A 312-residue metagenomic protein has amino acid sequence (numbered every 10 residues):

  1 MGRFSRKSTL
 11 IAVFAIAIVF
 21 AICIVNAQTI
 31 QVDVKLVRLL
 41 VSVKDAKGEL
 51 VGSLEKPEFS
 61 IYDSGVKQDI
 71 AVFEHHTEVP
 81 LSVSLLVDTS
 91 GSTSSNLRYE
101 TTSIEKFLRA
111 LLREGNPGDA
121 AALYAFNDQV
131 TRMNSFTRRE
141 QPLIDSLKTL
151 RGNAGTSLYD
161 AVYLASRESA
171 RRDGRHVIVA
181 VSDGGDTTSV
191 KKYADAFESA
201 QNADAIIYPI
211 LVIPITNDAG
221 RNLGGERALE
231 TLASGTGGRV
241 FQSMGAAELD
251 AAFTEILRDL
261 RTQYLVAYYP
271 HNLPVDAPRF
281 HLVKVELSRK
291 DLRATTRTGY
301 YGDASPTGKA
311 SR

Functional and structural regions predicted by a protein language model:
M1-F14: Bacterial N-terminal signal peptides that target proteins for export
I11-C23: Bacterial N-terminal signal peptides
V25-R312: Scaffold/interface architecture of coatomer-like assemblies
